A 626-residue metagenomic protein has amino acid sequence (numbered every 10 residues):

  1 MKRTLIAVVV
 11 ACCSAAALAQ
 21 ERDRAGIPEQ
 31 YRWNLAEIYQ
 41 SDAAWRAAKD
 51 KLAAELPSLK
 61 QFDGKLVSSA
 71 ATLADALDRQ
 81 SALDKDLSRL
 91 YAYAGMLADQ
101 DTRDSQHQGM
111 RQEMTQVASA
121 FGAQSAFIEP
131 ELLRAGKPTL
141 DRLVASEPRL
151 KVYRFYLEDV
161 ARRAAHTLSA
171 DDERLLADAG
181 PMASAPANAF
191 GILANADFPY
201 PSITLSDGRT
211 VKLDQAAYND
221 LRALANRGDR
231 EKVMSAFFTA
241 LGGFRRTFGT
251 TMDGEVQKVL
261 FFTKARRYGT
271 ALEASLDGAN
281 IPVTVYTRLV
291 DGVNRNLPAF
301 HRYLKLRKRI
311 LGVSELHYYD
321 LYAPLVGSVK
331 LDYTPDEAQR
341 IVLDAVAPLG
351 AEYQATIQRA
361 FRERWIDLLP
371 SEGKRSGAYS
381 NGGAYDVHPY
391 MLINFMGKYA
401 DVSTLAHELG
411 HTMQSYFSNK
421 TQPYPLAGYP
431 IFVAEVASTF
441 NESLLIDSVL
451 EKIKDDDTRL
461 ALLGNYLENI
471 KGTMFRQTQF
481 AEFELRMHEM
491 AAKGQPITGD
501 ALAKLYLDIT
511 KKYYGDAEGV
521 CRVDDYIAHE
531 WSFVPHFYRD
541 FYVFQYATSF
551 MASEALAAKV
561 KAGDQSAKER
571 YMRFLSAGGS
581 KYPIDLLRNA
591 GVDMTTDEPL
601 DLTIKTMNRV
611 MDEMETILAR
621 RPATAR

Functional and structural regions predicted by a protein language model:
T4-L18: Gram-negative bacterial Sec-dependent N-terminal signal peptides
A17-S328, Q339, I617-T624: A well-structured
A25-I27, A36-Q40, I128, L132 (+9 more regions): C-terminal, non-catalytic "cap/extension" segments appended to globular domains
D320, L325-D386, K398-Y399: Auxiliary, metal-adjacent structural segments of Zn-dependent hydrolase domains
L331, P389-A406: Short pre-active-site segment immediately N-terminal to the catalytic Zn-binding motif
Y390-N394, T421-I431, L460-N469, H488-G494 (+1 more regions): Short beta-alpha connecting loops at secondary-structure transitions that line or flank enzyme active sites
G410-Y424: Catalytic Zn2+-binding segment of zinc metalloproteases
Y429-D457, Y466-G472, S549: Post-HExxH zinc-binding segment in Zn-dependent metallohydrolases
